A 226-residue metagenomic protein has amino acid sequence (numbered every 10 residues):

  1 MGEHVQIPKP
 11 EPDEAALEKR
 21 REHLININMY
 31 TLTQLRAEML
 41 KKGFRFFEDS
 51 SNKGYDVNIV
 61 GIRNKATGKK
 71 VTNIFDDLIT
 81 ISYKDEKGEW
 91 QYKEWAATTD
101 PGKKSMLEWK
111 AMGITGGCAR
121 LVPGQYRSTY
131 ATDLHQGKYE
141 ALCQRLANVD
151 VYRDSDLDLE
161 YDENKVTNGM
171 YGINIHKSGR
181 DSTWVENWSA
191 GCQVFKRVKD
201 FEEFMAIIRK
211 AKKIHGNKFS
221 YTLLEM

Functional and structural regions predicted by a protein language model:
H4, P8-E186, D200-R209, H215-F219 (+1 more regions): Cell wall/extracellular polymer interaction/catalysis modules
S189: Residues immediately within or flanking Cys/His clusters that coordinate Zn2+ in small zinc-binding modules
F195-V198: Soluble non-cytosolic domains of exported or imported proteins
